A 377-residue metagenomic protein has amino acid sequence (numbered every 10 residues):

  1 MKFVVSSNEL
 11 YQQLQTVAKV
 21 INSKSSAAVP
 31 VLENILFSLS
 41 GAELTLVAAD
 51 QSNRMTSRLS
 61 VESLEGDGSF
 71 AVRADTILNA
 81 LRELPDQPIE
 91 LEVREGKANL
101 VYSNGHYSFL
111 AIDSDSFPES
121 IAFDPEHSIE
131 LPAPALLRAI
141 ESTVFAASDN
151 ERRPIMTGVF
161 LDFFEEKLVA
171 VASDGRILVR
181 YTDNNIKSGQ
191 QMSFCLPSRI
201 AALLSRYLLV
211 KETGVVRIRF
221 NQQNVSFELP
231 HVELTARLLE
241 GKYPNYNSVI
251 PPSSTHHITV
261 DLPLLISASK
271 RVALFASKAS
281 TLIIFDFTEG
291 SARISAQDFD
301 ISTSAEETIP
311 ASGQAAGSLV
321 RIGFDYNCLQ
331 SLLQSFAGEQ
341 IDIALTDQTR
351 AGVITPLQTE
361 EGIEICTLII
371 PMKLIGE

Functional and structural regions predicted by a protein language model:
M1-E377: Structural preference for solvent-exposed beta-strand-turn elements and adjacent flexible terminal/loop segments within
